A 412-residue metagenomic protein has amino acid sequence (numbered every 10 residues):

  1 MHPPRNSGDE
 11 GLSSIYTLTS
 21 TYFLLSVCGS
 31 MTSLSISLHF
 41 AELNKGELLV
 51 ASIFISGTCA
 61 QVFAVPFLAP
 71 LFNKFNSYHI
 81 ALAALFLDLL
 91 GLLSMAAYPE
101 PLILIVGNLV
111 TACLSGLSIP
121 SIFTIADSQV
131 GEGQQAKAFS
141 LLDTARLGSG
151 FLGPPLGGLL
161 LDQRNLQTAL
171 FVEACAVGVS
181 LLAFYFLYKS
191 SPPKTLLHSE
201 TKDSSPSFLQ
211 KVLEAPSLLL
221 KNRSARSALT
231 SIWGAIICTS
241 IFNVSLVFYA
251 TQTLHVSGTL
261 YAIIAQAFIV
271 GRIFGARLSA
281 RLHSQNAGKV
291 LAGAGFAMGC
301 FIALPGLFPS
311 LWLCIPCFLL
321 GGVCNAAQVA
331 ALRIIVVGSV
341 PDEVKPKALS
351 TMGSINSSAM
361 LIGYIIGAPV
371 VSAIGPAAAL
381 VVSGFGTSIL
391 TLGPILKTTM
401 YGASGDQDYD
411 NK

Functional and structural regions predicted by a protein language model:
M1-L12, S190-T230, K412: Juxtamembrane intracellular "pre-TM" segments in multi-pass secondary transporters
F23, V27-L43, E47, R164-F171 (+1 more regions): A single, central transmembrane helix in multi-pass transporters
S37-L38, E42, L152-V172, Q252-T253 (+1 more regions): Transmembrane alpha-helix termini and helix-breaking/packing motifs in multi-pass membrane transporters
L38, S121-Q129, F248, A330-S339: Intracellular helix-loop hinge segments at the cytoplasmic ends of transmembrane helices in 12-TM rocker-switch-type
A51-L90, S94, Y98, I103-G107 (+1 more regions): C-terminal transmembrane bundle of multi-pass solute transporters/carriers
N108-G150, P154: Cytoplasmic helix-loop-helix junction between adjacent transmembrane helices in 12-TM secondary transporters
S128, A176-V177, L181-T201, I395-Y409: Helix-loop junctions on the cytosolic side of multi-pass membrane transporters, especially the intracellular loop
T168-F186, L380-I395: Symmetry-related core transmembrane helices of the 12-TM Major Facilitator Superfamily/SLC fold
